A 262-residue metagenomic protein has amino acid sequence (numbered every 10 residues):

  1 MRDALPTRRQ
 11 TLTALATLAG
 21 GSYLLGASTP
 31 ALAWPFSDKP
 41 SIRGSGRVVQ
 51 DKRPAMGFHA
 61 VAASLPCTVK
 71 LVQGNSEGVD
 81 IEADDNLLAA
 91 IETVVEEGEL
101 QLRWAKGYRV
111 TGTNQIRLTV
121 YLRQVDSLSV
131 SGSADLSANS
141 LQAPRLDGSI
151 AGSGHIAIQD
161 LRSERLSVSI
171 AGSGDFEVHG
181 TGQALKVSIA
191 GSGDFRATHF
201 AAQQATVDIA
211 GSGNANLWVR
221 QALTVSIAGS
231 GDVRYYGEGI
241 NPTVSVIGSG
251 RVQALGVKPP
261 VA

Functional and structural regions predicted by a protein language model:
R2-L88, E99, A105-R123, L136 (+1 more regions): Short acidic/polar N-terminal linker immediately downstream of export determinants
Q50-P54, F58-L71, V110, R117-V120 (+1 more regions): Extended, compositionally simple hydrophobic/Ser/Thr-rich segments that build repetitive fibrous architectures
E96: Acidic/Gly/His-enriched mid-domain segments of enzyme catalytic cores or analogous surface patches that mediate
